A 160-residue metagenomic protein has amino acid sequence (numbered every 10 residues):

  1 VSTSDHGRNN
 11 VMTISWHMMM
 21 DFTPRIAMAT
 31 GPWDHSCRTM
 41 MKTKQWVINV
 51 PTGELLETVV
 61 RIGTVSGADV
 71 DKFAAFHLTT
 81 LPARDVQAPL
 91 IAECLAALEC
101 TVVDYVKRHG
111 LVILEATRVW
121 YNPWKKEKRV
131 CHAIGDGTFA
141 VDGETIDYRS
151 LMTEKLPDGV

Functional and structural regions predicted by a protein language model:
V1-V160: Basic, polyanion-binding surface patches
